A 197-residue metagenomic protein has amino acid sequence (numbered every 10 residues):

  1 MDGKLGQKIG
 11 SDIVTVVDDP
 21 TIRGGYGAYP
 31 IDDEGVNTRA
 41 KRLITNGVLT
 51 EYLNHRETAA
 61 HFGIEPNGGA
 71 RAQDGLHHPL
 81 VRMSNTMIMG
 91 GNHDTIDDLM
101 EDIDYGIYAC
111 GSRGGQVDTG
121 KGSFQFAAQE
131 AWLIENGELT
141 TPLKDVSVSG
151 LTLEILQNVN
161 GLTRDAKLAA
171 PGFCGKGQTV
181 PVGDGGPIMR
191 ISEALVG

Functional and structural regions predicted by a protein language model:
M1-G197: N-terminal small-residue-enriched
